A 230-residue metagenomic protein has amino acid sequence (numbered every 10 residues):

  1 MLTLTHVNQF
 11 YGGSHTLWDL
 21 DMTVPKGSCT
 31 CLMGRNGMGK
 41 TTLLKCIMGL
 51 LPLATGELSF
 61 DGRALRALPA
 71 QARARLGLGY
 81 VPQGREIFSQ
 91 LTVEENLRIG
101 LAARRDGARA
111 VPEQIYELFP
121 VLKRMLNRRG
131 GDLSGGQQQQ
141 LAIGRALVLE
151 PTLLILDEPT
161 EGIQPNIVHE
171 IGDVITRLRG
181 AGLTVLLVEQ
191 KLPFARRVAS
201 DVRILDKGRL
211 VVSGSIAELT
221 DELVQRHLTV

Functional and structural regions predicted by a protein language model:
M33-R35: The feature captures the beta-strand-to-loop junction immediately N-terminal to the Walker
M48: Helix-to-loop junction immediately C-terminal to a conserved catalytic motif
G56-A64, L76, A108-V111, E117 (+1 more regions): Conserved ABC transporter NBD signature motif
R129-L133: Conserved ABC ATPase signature
A146-L147: ABC ATPase C-loop
L154-E158: Catalytic Walker B motif of ABC-type/P-loop ATPase nucleotide-binding domains
